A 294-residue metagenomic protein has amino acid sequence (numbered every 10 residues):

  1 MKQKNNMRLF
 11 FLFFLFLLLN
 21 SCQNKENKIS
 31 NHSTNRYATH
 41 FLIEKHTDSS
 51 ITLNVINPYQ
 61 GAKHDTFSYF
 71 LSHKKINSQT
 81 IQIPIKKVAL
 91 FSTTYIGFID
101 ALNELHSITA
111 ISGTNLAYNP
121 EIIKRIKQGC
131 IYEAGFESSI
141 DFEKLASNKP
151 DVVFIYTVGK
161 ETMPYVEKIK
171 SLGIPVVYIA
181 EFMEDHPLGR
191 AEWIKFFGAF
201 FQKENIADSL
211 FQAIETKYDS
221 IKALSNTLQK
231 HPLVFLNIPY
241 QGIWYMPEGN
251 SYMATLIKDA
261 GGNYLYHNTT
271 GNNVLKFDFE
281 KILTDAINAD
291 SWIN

Functional and structural regions predicted by a protein language model:
M1-K28: Bacterial Sec-dependent N-terminal signal peptides
C22-I96, I206-F235: Bacterial Sec-exported substrate-binding components of ABC uptake systems
Y59-D65, F70-H73, Q79-A146, V152-V158: A short, structured surface patch at a secondary-structure boundary
E104, L172-I174, A260-G261: Short, structured coil segments at secondary-structure junctions
S139-K149, F277-N288: Short helices/loops that flank or line small-molecule/ion binding pockets
S147, D151-F154, E161-I243, H267-N268 (+1 more regions): Extracytoplasmic substrate-binding proteins
F154, A289-N294: Periplasmic-binding protein-like
Y245-L275: Alpha-helical, coiled-coil/dimerization segments enriched in small aliphatic residues
